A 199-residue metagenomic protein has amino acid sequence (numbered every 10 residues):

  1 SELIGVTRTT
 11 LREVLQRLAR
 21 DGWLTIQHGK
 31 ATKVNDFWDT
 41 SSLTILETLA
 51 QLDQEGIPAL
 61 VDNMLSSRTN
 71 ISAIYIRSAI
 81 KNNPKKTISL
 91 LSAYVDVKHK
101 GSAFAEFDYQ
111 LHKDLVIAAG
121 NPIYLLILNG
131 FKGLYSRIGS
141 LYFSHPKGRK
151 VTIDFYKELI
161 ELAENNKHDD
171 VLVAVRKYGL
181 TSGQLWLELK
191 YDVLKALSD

Functional and structural regions predicted by a protein language model:
S1-N70, V193: Short linear motifs at protein or domain termini
S1-Q16, K86-V95, K132, G139 (+1 more regions): Amphipathic repeat-derived elements
Q16, W23, I76-I80, V116-G120 (+1 more regions): Amphipathic alpha-helical interaction elements
D36-D114, D154-K177: All-alpha effector-binding/dimerization core of bacterial HTH-type transcriptional repressors
K86, P122-I123: Cytosolic histidine kinase catalytic core of two-component systems
S92-V97, E106, N129-D199: C-terminal all-alpha effector/ligand-binding and dimerization domain of prokaryotic HTH-type transcriptional repressors
A119, I127-G130: Long, low-complexity, charge-rich intrinsically disordered regions
G120-P122, N166-K167: Short loop-to-helix capping motifs
